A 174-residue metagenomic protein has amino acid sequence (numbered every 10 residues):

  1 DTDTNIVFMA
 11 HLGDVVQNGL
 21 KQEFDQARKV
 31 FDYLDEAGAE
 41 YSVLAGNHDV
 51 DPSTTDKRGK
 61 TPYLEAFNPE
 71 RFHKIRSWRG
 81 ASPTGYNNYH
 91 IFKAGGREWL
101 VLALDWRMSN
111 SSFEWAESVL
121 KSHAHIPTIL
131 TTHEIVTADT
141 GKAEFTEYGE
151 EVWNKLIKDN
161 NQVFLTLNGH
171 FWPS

Functional and structural regions predicted by a protein language model:
D1, L165-S174: Short, intrinsically disordered, charge-balanced linker/junction segments flanking boundaries in proteins
D1-E23: N-terminal active-site segment of His-dependent metallophosphoesterases
G13-D14, G46-N47, H133, G169-H170: Active-site glycine-centered loops adjacent to acidic/histidine catalytic or metal-binding residues that shape
G13-K21, L102-R107, T140-F145: The substrate-binding groove and active-site-proximal loops of carbohydrate-active enzymes, especially glycoside
L20-E114, P127, D159-Q162, P173: Extended active-site neighborhood of metal-dependent phosphoesterases/phosphodiesterases
S109, E134-A138, F171-P173: Short, catalytically relevant binding-site loops at active-site mouths
F113-E114, K121-F164: Active-site-proximal segments of metal-dependent phosphoesterases and phosphodiesterases across multiple
